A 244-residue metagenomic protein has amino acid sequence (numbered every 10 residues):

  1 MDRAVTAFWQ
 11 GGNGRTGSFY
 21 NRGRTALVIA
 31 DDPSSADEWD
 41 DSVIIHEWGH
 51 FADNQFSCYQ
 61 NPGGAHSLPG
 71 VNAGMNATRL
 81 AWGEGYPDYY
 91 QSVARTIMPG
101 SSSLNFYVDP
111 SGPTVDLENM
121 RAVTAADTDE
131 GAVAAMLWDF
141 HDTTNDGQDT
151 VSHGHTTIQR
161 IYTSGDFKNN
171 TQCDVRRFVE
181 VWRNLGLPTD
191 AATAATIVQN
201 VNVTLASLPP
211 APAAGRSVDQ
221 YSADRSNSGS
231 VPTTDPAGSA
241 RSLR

Functional and structural regions predicted by a protein language model:
M1-I29: Auxiliary, metal-adjacent structural segments of Zn-dependent hydrolase domains
M1-V5, R24-T25, G49, R95-P99 (+1 more regions): Loop/turn elements at helix/coil->beta-strand transitions in domains of secreted/extracellular proteins
V5, D40-V43, G85, A135: Residue-level detector of short, conserved catalytic/binding motifs and their immediate flanks
G12-T16, P33-D37, H50-F51, S57-Q60 (+3 more regions): Solvent-exposed loop/turn segments at secondary-structure junctions within structured extracellular/periplasmic domains
V28-I45, T78: Short pre-active-site segment immediately N-terminal to the catalytic Zn-binding motif
S42-C58, E84-S92: Active-site recognition of the HExxH zinc-binding catalytic motif
Q60-L243: Replace "(M1/M4/M9/M12/WLM)" with "(e.g., M1/M4/M8/M9/M12/M26/WLM)" and add "not limited to" to clarify scope
